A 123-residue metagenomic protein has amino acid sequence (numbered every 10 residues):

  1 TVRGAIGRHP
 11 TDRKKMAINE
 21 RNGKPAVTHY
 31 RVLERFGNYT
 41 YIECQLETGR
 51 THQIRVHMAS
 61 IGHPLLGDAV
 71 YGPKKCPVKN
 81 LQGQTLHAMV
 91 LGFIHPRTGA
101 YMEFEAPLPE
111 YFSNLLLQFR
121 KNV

Functional and structural regions predicted by a protein language model:
T1-V123: RNA pseudouridine synthases
